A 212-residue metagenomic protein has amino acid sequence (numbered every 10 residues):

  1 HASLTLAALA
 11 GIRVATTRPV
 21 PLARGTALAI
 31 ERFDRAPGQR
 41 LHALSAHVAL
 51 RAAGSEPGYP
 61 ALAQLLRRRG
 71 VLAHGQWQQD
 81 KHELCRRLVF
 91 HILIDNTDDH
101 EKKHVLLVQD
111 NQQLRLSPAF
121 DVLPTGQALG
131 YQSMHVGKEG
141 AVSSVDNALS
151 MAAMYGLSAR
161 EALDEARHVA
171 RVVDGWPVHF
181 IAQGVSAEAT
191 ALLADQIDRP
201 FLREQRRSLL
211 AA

Functional and structural regions predicted by a protein language model:
H1-E56, L116: Conserved ATP-binding subdomain of kinase catalytic cores across diverse folds
L4-A10, P57-A128: Conserved kinase catalytic-core segment
A23, L84, D164-D174, Q196: Small/polar glycine-rich anion-binding or flexible loop at a beta-alpha turn
R32, A36, R40-L50, L123-L129 (+3 more regions): C-terminal regulatory or interaction extensions
H47-R51, S55-L65, Q109-A162: Catalytic-core segments of enzymes that bind and process phosphorylated/nucleotide-bearing substrates
G75-W77, L157-A166, A187-L193: Short, surface-exposed acidic
L116, M134, H179-A212: Regulatory N- and C-terminal appendages and interdomain linkers associated with kinase/kinase-like NTP transferase
G140-D146, H168-G175: Short acidic alpha-helix initiation/capping motifs at coil-to-helix transition points, especially at protein N-termini
